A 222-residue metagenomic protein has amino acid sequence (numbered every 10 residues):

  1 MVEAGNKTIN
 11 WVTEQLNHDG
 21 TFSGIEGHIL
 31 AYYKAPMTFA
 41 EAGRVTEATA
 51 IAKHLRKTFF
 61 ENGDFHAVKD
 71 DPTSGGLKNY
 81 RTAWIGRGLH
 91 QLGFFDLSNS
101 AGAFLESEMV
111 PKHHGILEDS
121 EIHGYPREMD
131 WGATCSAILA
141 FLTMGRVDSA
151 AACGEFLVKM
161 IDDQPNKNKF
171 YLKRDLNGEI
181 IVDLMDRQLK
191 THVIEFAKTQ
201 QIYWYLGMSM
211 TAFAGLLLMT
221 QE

Functional and structural regions predicted by a protein language model:
M1-E222: Glycan-recognition and catalytic cores of secretory/periplasmic carbohydrate-active enzymes
